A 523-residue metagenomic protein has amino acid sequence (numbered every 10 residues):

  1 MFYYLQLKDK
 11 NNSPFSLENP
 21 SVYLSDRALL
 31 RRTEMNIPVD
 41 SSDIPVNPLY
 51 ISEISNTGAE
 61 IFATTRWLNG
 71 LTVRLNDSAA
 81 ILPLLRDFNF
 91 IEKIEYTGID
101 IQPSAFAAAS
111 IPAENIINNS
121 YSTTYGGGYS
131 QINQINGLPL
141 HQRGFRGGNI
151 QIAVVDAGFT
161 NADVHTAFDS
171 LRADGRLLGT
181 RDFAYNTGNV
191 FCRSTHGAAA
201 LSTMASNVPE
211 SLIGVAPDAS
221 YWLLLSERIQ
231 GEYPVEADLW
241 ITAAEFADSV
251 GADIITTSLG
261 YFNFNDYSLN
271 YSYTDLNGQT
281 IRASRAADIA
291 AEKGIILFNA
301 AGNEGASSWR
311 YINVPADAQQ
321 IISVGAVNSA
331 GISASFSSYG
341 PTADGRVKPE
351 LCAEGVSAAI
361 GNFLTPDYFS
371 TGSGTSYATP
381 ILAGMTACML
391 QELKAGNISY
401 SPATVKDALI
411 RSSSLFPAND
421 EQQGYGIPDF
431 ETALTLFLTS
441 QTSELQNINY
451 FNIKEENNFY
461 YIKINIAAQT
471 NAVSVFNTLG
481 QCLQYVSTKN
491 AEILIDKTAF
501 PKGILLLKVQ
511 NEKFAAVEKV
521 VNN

Functional and structural regions predicted by a protein language model:
M1-S55, E60, A79-L82, N89-S104: Primarily auto-inhibitory N-terminal propeptides
L17, K93, G128, L138-E236 (+7 more regions): Subtilisin-like serine protease catalytic core
P48-I132, L138-H141, Q319: Autoinhibitory propeptides
Y129, V250-T256, Q391-F451: C-terminal subdomain of the subtilisin-like protease fold in secreted/lumenal serine endopeptidases
D156, S170, A316-Q391, A395: Extracellular S/T/G-rich loop segment that most often corresponds to the catalytic His/Ser-adjacent loop
L201, L224-R228, D253, Y311 (+1 more regions): Hydrolase catalytic cores
A247-L276, A300: Short acidic, glycine-rich surface-loop motifs adjacent to enzyme active sites
L445-N523: C-terminal outer-membrane/trafficking sorting elements
